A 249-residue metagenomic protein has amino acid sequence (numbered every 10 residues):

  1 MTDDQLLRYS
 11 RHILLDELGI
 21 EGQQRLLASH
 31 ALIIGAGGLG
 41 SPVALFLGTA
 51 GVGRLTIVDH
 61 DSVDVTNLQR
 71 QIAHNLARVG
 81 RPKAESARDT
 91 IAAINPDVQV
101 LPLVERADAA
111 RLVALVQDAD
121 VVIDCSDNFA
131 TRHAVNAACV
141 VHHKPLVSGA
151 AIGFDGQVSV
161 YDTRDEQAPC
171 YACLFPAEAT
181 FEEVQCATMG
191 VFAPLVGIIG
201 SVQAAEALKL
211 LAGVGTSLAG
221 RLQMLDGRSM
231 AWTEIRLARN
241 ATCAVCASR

Functional and structural regions predicted by a protein language model:
M1-R249: Adenine nucleotide-associated cytosolic modules
